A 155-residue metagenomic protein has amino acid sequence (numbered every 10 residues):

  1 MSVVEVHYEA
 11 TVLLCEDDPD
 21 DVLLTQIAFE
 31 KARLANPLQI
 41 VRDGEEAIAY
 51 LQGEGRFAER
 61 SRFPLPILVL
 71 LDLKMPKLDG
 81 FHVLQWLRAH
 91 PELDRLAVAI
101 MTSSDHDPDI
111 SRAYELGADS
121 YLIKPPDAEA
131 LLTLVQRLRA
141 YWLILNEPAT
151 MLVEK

Functional and structural regions predicted by a protein language model:
M1-L13, P19-Q39, D43-I48, Q52 (+3 more regions): Non-catalytic signal-transmission and effector/linker regions of two-component phosphorelay proteins
I40, K77-L78: Residue-level signal for the "D+5" position in two-component response regulator receiver
E59-P64, R88-D94, L116: Conserved phosphotransfer cores of two-component systems
L73-M75: Receiver (REC) domain active-site loop signature in two-component systems and cognate sites in sensor histidine kinases
D119: Short, glycine/charged-rich "phosphate-handling" switch motifs in NTP-dependent and phosphotransfer domains
